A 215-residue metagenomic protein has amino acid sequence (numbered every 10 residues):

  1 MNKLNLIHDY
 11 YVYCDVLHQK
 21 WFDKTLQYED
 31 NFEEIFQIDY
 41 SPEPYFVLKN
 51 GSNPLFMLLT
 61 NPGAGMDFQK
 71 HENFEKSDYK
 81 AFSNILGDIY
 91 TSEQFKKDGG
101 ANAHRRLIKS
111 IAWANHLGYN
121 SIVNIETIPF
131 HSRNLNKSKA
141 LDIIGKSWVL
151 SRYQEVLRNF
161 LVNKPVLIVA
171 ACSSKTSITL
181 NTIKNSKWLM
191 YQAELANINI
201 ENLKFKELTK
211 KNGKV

Functional and structural regions predicted by a protein language model:
M1-K24, D30, A140-R158, S174-V215: C-terminal capping/extension of enzyme domains
M1-K96, V156, K210: Active-site and ligand/interface coordination hotspots across diverse enzymes and nucleic-acid-associated assemblies
F46-G51, N163, N197, N202: Intrinsically disordered, low-complexity coil segments
P54-L59, G118-T127, L167-C172: A structural signal for short, well-ordered beta-strand segments and their strand-loop junctions that often border
L55-M57, A64, V166-V169, L189-M190 (+1 more regions): Ordered hydrophobic segments in well-structured contexts
N61-G65, I128-S132, S173-I178, L195-A196: Short, solvent-exposed loop/turn segments at secondary-structure junctions
D67-H71, R133-K137, S177-K184: A short acidic (Asp/Glu
G100-K164: Internal catalytic-core helix/loop-beta-alpha segment that presents or stabilizes conserved functional determinants
